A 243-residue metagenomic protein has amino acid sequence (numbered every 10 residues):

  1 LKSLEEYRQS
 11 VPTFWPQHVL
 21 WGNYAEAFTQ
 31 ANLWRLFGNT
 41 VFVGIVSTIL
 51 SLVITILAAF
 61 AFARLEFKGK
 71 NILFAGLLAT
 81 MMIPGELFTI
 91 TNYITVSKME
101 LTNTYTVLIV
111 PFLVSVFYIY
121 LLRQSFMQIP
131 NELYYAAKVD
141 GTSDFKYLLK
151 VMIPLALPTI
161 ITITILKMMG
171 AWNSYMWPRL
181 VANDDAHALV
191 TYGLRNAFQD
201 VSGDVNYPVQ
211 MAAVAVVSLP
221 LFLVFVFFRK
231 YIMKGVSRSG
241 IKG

Functional and structural regions predicted by a protein language model:
L1-G243: A hydrophobic, multi-pass inner-membrane permease signature
